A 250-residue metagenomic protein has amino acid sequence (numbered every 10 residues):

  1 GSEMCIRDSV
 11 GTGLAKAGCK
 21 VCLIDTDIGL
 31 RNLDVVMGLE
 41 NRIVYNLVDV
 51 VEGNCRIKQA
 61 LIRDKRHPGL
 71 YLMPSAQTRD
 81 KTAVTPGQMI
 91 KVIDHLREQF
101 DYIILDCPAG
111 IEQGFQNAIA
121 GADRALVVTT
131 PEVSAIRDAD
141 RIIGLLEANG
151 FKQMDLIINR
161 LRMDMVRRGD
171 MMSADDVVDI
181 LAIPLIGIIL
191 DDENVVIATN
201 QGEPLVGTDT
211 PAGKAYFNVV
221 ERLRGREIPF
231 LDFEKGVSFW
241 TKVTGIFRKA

Functional and structural regions predicted by a protein language model:
G1-I6: Short, small-residue-biased leader/transition segments that mark boundaries at the very start of proteins
R7-I24: A conserved segment at the C-terminal end of the G1
K16-C19, R66, Y102, A148 (+3 more regions): Generic secondary-structure signature for well-ordered alpha-helical cores
L23-E98, I197-Q201, L205-V206: P-loop/Walker-type NTP enzyme "switch/lid" segment
V84, R137, M172, G207 (+1 more regions): Conserved active-site and cofactor/substrate-binding residues in soluble primary-metabolism enzymes
G87-K91, H95-E98, Y102, C107-I197: Conserved catalytic-core segment of NTP-binding enzymes
Q201-A250: NTP-binding/hydrolysis catalytic cores, primarily Walker-type P-loop NTPases
